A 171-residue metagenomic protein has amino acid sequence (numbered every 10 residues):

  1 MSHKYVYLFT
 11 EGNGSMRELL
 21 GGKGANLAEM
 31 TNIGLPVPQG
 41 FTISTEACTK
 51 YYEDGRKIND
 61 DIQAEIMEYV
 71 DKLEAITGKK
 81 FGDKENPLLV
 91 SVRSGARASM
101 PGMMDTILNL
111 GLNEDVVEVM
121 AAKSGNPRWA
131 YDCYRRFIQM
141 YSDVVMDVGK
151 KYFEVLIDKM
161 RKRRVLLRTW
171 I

Functional and structural regions predicted by a protein language model:
M1-I171: N-terminal beta-alpha lobe that positions the nucleotide/phosphoryl donor in ATP/NTP-coupled carboxylate activation
